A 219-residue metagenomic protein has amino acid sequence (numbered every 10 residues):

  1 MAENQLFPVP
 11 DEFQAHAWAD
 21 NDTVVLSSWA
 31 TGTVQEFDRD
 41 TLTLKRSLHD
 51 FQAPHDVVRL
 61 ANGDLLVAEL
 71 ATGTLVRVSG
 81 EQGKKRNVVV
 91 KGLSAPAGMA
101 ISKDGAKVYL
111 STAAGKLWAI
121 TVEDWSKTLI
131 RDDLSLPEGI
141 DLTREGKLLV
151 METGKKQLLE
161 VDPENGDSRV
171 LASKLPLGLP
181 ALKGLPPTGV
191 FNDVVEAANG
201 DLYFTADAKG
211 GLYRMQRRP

Functional and structural regions predicted by a protein language model:
M1-A2, D38-L42, S79-G83, T121-W125 (+2 more regions): Short loop/turn segments that connect beta-strands within beta-propeller blades
A2-P8, L42-L48, K84-K91, W125-R131 (+2 more regions): A short beta-strand motif characteristic of beta-propeller blades
A2-Q5, D20, A30-T33, T43-L44 (+8 more regions): Cysteine-rich, disulfide-stabilized extracellular repeat modules
F7-V24, L48-D64, K91-K107, S111-K116 (+2 more regions): Beta-rich, blade/repeat-based domains predominating in secreted/periplasmic proteins but also intracellular
W29-A30, L70-A71, T112-A113, T153 (+2 more regions): Short loop/turn segments immediately following the C-termini of beta-strands
G32-V34, G73, K84, G115 (+5 more regions): Repetitive beta-architecture junctions, highlighting loop-to-beta-strand starts across blade-like repeats
G154, L159-A208, R218: C-terminal closing repeat unit and adjoining cap/tail of repeat-based domains
